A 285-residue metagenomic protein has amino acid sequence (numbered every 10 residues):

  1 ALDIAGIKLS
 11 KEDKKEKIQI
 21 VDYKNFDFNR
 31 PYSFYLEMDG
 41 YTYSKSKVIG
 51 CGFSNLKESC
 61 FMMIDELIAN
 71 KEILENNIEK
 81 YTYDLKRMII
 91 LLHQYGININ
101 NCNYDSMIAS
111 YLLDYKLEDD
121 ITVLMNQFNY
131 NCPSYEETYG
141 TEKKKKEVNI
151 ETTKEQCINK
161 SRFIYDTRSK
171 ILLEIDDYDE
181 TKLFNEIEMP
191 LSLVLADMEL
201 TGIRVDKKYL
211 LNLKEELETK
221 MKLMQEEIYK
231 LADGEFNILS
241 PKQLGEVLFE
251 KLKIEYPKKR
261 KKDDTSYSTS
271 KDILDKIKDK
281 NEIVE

Functional and structural regions predicted by a protein language model:
A1-D65, E79-L85, N100, K143-E285: Conserved "right-hand" nucleotidyltransferase catalytic core of DNA-directed polymerases
C51, L85-I97, M107-L117, M125-F128 (+1 more regions): Short active-site loop/helix that positions an aromatic residue
F61, N103-R162: Short alpha-helix plus adjacent loop in nuclease-associated cores
E72-N76, I99: Short, conserved loop/helix-junction motifs that constitute active-site signature segments in enzyme catalytic cores
L74, H93, E199: Anion (oxyanion) recognition and catalysis
